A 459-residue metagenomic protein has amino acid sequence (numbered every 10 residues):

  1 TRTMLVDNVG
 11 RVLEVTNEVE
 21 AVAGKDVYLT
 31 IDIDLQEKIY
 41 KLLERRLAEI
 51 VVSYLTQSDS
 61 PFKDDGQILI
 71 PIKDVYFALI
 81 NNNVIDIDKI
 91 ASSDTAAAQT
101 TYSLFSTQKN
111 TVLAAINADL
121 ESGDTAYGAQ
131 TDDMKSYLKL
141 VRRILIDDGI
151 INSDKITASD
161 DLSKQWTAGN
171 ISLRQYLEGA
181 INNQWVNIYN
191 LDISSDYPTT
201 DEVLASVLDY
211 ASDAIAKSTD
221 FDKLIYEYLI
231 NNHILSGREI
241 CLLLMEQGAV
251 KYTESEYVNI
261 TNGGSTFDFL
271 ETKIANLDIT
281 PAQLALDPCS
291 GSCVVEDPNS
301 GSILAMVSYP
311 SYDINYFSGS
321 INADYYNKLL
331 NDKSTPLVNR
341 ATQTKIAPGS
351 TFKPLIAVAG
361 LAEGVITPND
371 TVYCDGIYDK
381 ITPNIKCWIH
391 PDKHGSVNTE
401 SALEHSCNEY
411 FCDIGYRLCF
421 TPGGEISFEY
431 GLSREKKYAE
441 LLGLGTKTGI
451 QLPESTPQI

Functional and structural regions predicted by a protein language model:
R2-G24, I31, A48, V52 (+2 more regions): Beta-lactam-recognizing serine transpeptidase/beta-lactamase-like catalytic domain environment
L42-R46: Conserved short hydrophobic interaction patches
